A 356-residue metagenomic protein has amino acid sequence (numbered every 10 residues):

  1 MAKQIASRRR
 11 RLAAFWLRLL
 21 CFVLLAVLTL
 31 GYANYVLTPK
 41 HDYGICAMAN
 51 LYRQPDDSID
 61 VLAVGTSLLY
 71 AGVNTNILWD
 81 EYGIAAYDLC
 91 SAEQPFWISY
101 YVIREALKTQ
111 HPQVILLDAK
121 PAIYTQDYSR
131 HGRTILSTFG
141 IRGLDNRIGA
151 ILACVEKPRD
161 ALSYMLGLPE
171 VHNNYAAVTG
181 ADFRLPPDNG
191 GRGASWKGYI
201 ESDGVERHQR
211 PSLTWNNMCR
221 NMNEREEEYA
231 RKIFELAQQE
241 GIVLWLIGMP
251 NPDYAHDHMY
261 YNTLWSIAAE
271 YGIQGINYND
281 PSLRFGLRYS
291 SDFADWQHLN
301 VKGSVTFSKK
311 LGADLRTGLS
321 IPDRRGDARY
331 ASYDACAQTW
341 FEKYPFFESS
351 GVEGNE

Functional and structural regions predicted by a protein language model:
M1-A14: N-terminal Lys/Arg-rich, disordered targeting/topogenic segments
A14-N34: Hydrophobic membrane-insertion alpha-helices, especially the h-region of bacterial N-terminal signal peptides
V36-D57: Alpha-helical transmembrane signal-anchor/signal-peptide segments
S58-D60, G83-A85, H111-V114, Q238-W245 (+1 more regions): Loop/turn elements at helix/coil->beta-strand transitions in domains of secreted/extracellular proteins
V64, L68-A153: Membrane-embedded segments
G132-E240, G326-E356: Secreted/periplasmic serine-hydrolase-like ester/acetyl group-modifying domain
S202-Y289: Flexible, glycine-rich surface segments
H258, N262-D334, E342, F346-G354: C-terminal regions of proteins
